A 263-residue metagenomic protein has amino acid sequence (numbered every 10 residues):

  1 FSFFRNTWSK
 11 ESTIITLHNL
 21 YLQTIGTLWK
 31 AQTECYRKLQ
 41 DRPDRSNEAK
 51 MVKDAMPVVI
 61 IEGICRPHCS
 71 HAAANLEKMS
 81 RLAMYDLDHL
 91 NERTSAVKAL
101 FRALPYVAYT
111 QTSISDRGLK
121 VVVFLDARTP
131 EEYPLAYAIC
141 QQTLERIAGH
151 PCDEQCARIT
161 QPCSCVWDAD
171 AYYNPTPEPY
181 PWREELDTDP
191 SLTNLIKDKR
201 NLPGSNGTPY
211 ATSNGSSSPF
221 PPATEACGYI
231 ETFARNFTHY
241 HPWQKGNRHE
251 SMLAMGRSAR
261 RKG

Functional and structural regions predicted by a protein language model:
F1-R81, K197-N201, S205-N206, E225: DNA replication initiation on ssDNA origins
F3, A127, I147-K199: Catalytic "initiation/cleavage/transfer" segments centered on a nucleophilic residue and adjacent nucleic-acid-engaging
C35-Y36, D41, A73, E92 (+3 more regions): Positively charged, structured surface patches that bind polyanionic biopolymers
D44, A74, K78-R102, I114-T143 (+2 more regions): Modules that initiate DNA replication and primer synthesis
Y85, T110, C165: Hydrophobic residues at beta-strand termini and immediately following loops that shape nucleotide-binding pockets
P105-V107, Q141-H150: A common structural junction motif
A108-Y109, G118-K120, P162: Beta-sheet entry/capping signal
Y109-S115, D153-R158: Short beta-strand
